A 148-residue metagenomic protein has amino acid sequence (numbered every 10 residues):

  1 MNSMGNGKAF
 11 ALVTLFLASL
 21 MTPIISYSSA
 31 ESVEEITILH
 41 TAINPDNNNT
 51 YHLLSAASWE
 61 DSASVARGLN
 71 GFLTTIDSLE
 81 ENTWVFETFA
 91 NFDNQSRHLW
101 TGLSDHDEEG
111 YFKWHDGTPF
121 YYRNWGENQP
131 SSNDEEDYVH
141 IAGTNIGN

Functional and structural regions predicted by a protein language model:
M1-E31: Secretory targeting signatures
A30-N148: Extracellular, disulfide-bonded carbohydrate-recognition/adhesion ectodomains, dominated by C-type lectin-like domains
